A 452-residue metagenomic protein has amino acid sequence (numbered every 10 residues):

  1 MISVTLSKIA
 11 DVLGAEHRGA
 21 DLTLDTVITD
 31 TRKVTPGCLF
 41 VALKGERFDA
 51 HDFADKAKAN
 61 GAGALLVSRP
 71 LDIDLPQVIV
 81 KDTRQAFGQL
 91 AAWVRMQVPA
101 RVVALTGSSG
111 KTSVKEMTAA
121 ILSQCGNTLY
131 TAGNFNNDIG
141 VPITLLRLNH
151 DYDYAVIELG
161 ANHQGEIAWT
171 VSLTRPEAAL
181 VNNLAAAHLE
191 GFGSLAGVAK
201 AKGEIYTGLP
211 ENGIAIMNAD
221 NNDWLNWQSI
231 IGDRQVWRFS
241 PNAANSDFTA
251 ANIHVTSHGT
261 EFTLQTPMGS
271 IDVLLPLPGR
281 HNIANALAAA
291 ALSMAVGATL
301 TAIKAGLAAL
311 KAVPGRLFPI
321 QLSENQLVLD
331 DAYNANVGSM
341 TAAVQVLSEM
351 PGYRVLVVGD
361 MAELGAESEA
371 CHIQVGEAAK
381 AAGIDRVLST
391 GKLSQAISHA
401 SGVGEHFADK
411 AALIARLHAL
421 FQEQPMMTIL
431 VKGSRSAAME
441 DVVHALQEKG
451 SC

Functional and structural regions predicted by a protein language model:
M1-Q89, W93, P278, S348-E349 (+4 more regions): N-terminal leader/targeting and accessory segments in enzymes
K8, A86-A219, L225-G232, E423-P425 (+1 more regions): Phosphate-binding loop of NTP-binding sites
I9, C38, A57, L90 (+14 more regions): Residue-level signal for inorganic ion chemistry
R47, V313-G315, A332-H406, C452: Active-site beta-alpha connecting loops in nucleotide-dependent enzymes
V67-D74, A178-L327, G352, E377-R386 (+2 more regions): Acidic, Mg2+-coordinating active-site environments of NTP-dependent enzymes
L105, P314-F318, S436, E440-V442: ATP-dependent carboxylate/acyl-activation modules
L148-D151, V296, E349-G352, L420-M427: Glycine-rich phosphate-binding loop signature in dinucleotide/nucleotide-binding domains
